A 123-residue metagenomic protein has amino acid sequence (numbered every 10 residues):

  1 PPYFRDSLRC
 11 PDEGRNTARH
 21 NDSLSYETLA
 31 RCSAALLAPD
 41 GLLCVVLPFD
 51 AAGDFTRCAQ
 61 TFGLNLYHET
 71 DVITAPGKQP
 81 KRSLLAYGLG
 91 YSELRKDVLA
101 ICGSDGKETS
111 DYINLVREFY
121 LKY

Functional and structural regions predicted by a protein language model:
P1-T28, C32: Mobile active-site "lid"/loop adjacent to the S-adenosyl-L-methionine
P2-Y3, S7, D71, V98-A100: Residue-level preference for alpha-helix termini and adjacent loops
Y3-F4, Y26, F49, F55 (+2 more regions): Aromatic side chains
F4, F62, G90: Phosphate/oxyanion-binding loops and surfaces in catalytic or ligand/nucleic-acid-binding neighborhoods
L8-R9, D22, G77, S104-G106: Short capping/connector residues at structural and topological boundaries
D22-P80, L84-L85: Conserved Class I SAM-dependent methyltransferase catalytic core
Q79-Y123: SAM/dcSAM-binding transferase cores
